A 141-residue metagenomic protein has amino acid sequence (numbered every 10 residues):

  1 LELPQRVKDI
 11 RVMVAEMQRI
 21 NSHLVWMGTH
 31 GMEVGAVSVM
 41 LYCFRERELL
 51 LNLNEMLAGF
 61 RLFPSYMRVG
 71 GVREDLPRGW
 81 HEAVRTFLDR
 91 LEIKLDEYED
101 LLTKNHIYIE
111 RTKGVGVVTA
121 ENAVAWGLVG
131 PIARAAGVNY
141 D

Functional and structural regions predicted by a protein language model:
L1-D141: Active-site bordering "gate/hinge" segments that shape substrate access to catalytic or cofactor-binding pockets
